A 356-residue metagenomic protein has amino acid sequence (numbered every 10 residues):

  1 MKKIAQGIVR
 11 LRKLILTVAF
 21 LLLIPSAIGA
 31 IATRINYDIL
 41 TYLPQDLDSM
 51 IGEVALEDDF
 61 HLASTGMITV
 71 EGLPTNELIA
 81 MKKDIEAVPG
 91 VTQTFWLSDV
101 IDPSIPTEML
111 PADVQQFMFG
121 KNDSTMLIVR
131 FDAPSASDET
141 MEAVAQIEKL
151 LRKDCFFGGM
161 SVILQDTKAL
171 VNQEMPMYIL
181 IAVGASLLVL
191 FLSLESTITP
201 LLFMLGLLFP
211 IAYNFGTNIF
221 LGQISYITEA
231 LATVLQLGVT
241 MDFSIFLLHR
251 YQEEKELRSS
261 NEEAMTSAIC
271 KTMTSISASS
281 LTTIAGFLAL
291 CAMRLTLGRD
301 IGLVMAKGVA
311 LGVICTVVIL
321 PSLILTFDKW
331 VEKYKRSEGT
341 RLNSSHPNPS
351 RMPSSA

Functional and structural regions predicted by a protein language model:
M1-I35, S135-R341, A356: Membrane-embedded transmembrane helical bundles of large multi-pass transporters/channels
M1-L21, A27-T33, D46, A55-T94 (+1 more regions): Structural signature of multi-pass, alpha-helical inner-membrane proteins
A32-T69, I105-K121, S135-E139, R341 (+1 more regions): Solvent-exposed, non-transmembrane loop/terminal regulatory segments of multi-pass membrane proteins
D46, M50, N76-R130, Q165-A169: Extracytoplasmic
T69-E77, V129-S137, G159-V162: Structural beta->alpha junctions
L342-S355: Short "domain-exit" segments at the C-terminal end of structured domains
